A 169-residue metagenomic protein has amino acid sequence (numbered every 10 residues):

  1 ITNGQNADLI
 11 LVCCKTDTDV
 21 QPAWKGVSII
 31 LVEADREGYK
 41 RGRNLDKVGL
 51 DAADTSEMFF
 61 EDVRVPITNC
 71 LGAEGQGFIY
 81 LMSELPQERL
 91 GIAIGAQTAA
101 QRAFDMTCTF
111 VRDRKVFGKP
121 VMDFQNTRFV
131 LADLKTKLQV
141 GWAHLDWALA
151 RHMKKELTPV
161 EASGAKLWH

Functional and structural regions predicted by a protein language model:
I1-G4, L50, Q87-G91: Glycine-rich phosphate/pyrophosphate-binding beta-alpha loops
I1-R41: A short core secondary-structure module
L9-C13, I29-L31, T55-D62, C70: Conserved hydrophobic/aromatic beta-strand scaffold that supports enzyme active sites
C13, N44, L85-E88: A short beta-sheet element
Q21, T68-E74: Cytochrome P450 core scaffold surrounding the K-helix E-X-X-R motif and the conserved "meander" helix-loop region
D35-P66: Flexible, small-/acidic-enriched active-site or ligand-binding loops
Y39-R41, L45, L50, C70-L71 (+3 more regions): Short clusters of hydrophobic/aromatic residues that line enzyme substrate/ligand-binding pockets
E57-V63, G72-Q76, M82-H169: Alpha-helical interface subdomain recognition
